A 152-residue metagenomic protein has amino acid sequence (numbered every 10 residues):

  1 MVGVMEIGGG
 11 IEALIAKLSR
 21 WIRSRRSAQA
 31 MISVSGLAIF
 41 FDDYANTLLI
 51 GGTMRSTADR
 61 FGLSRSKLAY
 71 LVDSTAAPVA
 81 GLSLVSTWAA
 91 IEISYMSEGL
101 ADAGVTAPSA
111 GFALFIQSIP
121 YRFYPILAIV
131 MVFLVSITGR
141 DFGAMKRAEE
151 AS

Functional and structural regions predicted by a protein language model:
M1-A69: Membrane-embedded alpha-helical segments and adjacent helix-loop junctions characteristic of multi-pass solute
S56-A151: Membrane-core helix-loop-helix motifs of multi-pass transport proteins
